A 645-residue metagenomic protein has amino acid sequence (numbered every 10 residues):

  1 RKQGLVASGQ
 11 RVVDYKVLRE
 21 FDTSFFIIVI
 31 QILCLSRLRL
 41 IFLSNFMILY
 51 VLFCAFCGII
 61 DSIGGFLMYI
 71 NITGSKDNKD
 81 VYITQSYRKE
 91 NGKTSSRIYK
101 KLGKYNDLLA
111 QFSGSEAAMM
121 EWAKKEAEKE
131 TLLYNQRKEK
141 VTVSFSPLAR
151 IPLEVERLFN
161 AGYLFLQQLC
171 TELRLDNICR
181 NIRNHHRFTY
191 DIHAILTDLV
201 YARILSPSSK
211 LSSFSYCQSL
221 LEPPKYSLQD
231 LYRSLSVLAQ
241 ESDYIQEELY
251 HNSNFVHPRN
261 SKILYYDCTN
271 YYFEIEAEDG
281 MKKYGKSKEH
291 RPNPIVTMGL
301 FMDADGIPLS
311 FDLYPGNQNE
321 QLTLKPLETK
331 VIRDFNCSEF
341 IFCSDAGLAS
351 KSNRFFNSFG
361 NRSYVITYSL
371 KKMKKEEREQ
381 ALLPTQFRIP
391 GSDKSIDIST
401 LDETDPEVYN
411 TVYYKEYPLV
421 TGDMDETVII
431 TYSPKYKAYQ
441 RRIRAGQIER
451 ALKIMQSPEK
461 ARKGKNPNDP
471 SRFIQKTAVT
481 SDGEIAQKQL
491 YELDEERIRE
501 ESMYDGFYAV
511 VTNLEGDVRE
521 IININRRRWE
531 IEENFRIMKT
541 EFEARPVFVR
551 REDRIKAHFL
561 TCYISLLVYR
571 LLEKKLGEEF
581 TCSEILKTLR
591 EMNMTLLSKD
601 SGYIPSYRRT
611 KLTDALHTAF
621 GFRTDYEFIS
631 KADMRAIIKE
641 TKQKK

Functional and structural regions predicted by a protein language model:
K2, D14-K16, E20-D22, N45 (+1 more regions): Intrinsically disordered, low-complexity polyampholyte segments enriched for Lys and acidic residues
L5-V13: Short, basic, low-complexity termini and linkers enriched in Ser/Thr/Gly/Pro that act as targeting/leader peptides
Y15, T23, I28-I32, F46-Y50: Short terminal hydrophobic/aromatic SLiMs and anchors at protein ends
E20, Q31-C34, L38, C54-C57: Short amphipathic, helix-prone segments within low-complexity/disordered or flexible regions
F42-H193, A349: Conserved glycine(s) in the ABC-transporter nucleotide-binding domain "signature"
I63-I72, N78-K79, N91-T94, L173-K645: Anion-binding and metal-coordination hotspots
